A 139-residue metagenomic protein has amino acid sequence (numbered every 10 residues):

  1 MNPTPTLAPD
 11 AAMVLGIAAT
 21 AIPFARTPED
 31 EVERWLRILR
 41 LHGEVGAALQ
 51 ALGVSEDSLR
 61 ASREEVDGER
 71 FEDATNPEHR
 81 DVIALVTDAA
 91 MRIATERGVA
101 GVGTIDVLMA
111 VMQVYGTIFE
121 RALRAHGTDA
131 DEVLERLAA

Functional and structural regions predicted by a protein language model:
M1-A139: Histone-fold recognition with a strong bias for associated Lys/Arg-rich disordered tails
